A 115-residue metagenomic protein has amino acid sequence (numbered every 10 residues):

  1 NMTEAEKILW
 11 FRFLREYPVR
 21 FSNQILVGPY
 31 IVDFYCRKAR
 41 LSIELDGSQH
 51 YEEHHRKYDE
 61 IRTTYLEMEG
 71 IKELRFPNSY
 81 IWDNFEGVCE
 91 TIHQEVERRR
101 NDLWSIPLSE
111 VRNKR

Functional and structural regions predicted by a protein language model:
N1-R115: Nucleic-acid endo/exonuclease domains
